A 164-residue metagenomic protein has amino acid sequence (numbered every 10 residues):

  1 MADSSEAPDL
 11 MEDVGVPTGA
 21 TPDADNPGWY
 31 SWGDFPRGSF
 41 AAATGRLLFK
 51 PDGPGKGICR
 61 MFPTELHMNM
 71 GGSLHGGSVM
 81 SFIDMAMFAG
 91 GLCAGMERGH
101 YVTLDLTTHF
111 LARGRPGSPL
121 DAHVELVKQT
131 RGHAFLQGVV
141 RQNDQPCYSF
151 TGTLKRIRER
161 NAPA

Functional and structural regions predicted by a protein language model:
M1-A164: Terminal targeting signals and extreme-terminal segments of soluble enzymes
